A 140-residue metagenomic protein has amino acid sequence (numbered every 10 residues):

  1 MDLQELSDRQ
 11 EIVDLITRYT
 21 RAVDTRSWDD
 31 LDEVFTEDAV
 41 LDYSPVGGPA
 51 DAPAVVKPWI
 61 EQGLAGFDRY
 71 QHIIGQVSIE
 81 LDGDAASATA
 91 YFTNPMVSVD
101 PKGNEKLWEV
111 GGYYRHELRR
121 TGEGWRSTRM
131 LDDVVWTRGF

Functional and structural regions predicted by a protein language model:
M1-D29, E33-E37: Short, low-complexity N-terminal intrinsically disordered segments enriched in polar/charged residues
D2, L6, G47-A50, E105: Charge-dense, low-complexity intrinsically disordered segments
I16, P45, L131: Short, histidine-centered active-site or binding-site loop motifs used for metal coordination, general acid-base
W28-N94: A solvent-exposed, acidic/Ser-Thr-rich amphipathic alpha-helical stretch
L64-F140: A beta-strand edge to alpha-helix "cap/lid" segment located at domain peripheries
